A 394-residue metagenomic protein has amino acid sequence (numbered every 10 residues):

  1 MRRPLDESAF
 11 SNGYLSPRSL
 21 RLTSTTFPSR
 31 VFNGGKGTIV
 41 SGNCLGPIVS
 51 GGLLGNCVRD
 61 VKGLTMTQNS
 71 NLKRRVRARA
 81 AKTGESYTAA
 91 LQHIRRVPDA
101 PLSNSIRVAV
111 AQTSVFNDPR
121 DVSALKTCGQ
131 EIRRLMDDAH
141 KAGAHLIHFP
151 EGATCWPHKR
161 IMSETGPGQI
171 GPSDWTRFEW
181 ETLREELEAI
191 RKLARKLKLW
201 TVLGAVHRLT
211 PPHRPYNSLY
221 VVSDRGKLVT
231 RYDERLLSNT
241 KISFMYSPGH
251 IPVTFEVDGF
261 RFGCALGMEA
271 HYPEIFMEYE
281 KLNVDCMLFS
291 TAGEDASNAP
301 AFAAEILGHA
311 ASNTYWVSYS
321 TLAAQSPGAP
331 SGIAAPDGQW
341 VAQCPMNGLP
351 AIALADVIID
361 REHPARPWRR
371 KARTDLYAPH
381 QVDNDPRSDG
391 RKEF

Functional and structural regions predicted by a protein language model:
R2-R3, S8-S11, S16-R30, G35 (+1 more regions): Low-acidity, Ser/Thr- and Arg-rich intrinsically disordered low-complexity segments
D60, M66-P98: C-terminal alpha-helical interaction appendages
P101-F116: Short beta-strand segments enriched in small/hydrophobic residues
S123-D224, D295-A311: Cys-nucleophile CN-hydrolase/nitrilase-fold catalytic domain and related Cys-dependent amidase chemistry that acts on
E181-V202, R261, G267-A353: CN hydrolase (nitrilase-like) catalytic-core segments centered on the catalytic cysteine and neighboring Lys/Glu
K192, R208-D285, D295-G308, P364-A378: Active-site catalytic loop in hydrolytic enzyme cores
T254, L322-F394: C-terminal beta-strand edge segments of enzyme domains
